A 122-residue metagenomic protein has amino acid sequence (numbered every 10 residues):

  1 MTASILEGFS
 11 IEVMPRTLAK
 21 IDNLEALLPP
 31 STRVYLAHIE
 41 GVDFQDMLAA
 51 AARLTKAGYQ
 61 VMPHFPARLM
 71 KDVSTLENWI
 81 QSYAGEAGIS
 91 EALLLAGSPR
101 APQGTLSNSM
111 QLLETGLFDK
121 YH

Functional and structural regions predicted by a protein language model:
M1-H122: Active-site beta->alpha loop and helix N-cap motifs at the rims of alpha/beta catalytic domains
